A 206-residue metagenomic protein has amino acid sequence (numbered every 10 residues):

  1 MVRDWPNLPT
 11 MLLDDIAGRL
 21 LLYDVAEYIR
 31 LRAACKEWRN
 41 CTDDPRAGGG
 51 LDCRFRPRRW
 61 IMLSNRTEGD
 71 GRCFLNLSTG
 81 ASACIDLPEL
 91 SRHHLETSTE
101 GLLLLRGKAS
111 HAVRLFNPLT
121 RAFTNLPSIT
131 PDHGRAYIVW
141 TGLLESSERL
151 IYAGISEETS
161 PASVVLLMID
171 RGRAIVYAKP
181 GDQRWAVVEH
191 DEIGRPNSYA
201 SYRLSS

Functional and structural regions predicted by a protein language model:
M1-A33: N-terminal Skp1-binding subsegment of the F-box domain
D4-L8, R58-M62, G101-L105: Tryptophan-centric aromatic hotspots in well-structured domains and transmembrane helices
L13, A17, E27, A34-D43 (+3 more regions): General structural concept
Y23, R30, C53, L95-E96: Generic, well-ordered alpha-helical segments
R30-E37, R54-R58: Short amphipathic alpha-helical segments embedded in low-complexity Lys/Glu-rich regions
R46-R54: Active-site phosphate-binding and catalytic loops of NTP-dependent enzymes
L87-S206: A sequence/structural signal of beta-propeller blade repeats
